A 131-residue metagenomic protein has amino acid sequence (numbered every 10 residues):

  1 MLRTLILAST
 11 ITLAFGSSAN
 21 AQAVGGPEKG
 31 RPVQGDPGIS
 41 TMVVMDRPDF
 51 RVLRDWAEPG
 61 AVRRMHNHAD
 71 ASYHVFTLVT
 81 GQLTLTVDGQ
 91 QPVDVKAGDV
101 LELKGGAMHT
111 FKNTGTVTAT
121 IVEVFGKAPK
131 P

Functional and structural regions predicted by a protein language model:
L2-A8: Sec-dependent signal peptide recognition, specifically the positively charged N-region followed immediately by
L5, F15-L53, P59-M65, P92 (+4 more regions): A short, N-terminal "cap"/entry segment at the start of jelly-roll beta-barrel domains of the cupin/DSBH fold
M42-V44, R63-A69, V87, K112-N113: Short histidine-centered beta-strand/loop micro-motifs that create catalytic or ligand/metal-coordination sites
A57, A69-L85: Short, conserved beta-strand element in jelly-roll/cupin
A61, A71, Q91, A107 (+1 more regions): A generic "binding-loop/recognition-motif" signal
G106-K130: Ligand-binding loop in jelly-roll beta-barrel domains
